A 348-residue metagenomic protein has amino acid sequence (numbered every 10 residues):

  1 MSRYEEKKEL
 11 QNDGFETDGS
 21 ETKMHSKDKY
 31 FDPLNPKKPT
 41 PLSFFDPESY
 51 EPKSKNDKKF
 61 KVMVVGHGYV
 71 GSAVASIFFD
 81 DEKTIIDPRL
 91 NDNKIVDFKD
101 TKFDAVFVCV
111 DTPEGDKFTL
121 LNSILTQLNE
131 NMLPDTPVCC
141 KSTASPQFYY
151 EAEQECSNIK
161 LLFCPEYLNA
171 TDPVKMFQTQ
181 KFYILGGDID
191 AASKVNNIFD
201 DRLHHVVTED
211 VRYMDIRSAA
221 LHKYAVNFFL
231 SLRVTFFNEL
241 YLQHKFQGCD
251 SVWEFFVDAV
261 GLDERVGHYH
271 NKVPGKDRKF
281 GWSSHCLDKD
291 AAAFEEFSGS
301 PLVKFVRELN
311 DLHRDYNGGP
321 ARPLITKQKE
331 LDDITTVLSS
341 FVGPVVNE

Functional and structural regions predicted by a protein language model:
S2-E5, F15-D18, T22-E348: Structural/interface elements that position substrates and couple domains in central-metabolism enzymes
